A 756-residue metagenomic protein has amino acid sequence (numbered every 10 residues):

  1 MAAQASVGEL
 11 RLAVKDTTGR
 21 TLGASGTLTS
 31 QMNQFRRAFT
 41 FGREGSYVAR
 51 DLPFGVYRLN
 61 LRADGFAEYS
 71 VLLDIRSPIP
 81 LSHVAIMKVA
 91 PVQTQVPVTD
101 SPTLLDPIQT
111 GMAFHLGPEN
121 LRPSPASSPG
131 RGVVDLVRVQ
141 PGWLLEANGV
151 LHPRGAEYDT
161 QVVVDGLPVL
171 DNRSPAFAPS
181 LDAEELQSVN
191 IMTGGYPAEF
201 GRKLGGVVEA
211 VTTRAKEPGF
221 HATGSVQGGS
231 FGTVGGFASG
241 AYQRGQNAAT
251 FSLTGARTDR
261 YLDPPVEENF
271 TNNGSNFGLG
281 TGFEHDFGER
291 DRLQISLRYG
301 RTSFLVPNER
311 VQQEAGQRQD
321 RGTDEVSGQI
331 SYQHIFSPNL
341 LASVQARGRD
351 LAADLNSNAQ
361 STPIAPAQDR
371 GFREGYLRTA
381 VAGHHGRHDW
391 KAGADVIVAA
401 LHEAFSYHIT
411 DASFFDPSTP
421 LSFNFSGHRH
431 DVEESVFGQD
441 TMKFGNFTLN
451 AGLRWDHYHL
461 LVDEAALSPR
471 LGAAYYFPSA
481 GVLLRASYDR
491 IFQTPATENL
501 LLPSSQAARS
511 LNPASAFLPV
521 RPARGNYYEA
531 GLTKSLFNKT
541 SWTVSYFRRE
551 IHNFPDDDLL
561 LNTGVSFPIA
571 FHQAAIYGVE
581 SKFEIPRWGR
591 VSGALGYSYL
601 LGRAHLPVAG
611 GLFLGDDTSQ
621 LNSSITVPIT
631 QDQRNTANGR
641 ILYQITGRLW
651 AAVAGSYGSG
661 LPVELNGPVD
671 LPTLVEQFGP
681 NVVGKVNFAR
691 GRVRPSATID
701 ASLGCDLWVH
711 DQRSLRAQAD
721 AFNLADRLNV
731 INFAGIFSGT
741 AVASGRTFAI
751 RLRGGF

Functional and structural regions predicted by a protein language model:
A2-G111, P168-L170, D182-E184: Periplasm-facing N-terminal accessory domains of Gram-negative outer-membrane beta-barrel systems
G65-V84, T94-P197, R202, V207-R214 (+3 more regions): Periplasmic N-terminal accessory/gating domains of Gram-negative outer-membrane beta-barrel systems
G228-R257, E267-F304, D320-A342, G386 (+1 more regions): Transmembrane beta-barrel wall of Gram-negative outer-membrane proteins
E284-T302, G322-D463, T543, R590: Face-selective signature of the C-terminal outer-membrane beta-barrel domain
S303, R310, A352, H402-F414 (+7 more regions): Surface-exposed extracellular loop regions of Gram-negative outer-membrane beta-barrel proteins, predominantly
S343-R347, A353, Y476, P519-A570 (+4 more regions): Membrane-embedded beta-barrel scaffold of Gram-negative outer-membrane proteins
K443-T448, Y546-E550, I569-N666: Gram-negative outer-membrane beta-barrel transporters
R648-A651, S656-G679, V693-D700, G704-F756: C-terminal beta-signal and adjacent terminal beta-strands/loops of Gram-negative outer-membrane beta-barrel proteins
